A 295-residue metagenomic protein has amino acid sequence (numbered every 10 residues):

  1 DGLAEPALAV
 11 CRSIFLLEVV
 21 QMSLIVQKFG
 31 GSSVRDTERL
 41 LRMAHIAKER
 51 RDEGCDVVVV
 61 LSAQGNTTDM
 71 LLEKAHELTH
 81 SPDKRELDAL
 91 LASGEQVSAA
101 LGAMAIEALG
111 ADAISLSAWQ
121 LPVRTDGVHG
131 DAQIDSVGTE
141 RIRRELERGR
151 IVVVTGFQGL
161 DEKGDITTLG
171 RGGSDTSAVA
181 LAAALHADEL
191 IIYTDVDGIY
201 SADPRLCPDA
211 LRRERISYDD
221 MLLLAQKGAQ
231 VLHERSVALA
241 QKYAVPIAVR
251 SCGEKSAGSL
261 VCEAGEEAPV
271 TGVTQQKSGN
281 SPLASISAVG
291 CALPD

Functional and structural regions predicted by a protein language model:
G2-Q21: Short, Lys/Arg-enriched N-terminal segments with co-localized hydrophobic residues within the first ~10-30 amino acids
F15-V237: Nucleotide/pyrophosphate-binding catalytic subdomain
Q27, I247, I286-A288: Preference for bulky hydrophobic residues occupying beta-strand positions in well-ordered beta-sheet regions
Q64, V196-G198, Y243-I247, S251-S256 (+2 more regions): Glycine-rich beta-alpha junction loops
A75-E77, L239-K242, E263-E266: Short, solvent-exposed amphipathic alpha-helical segments in soluble enzyme and RNA/protein-processing domains
L185, K242-A244, G279-L283: Short gly/pro-enriched beta-turn/loop segments at secondary-structure junctions
A225, Q230-V261: A conserved active-site cap/scaffold subdomain adjacent to cofactor or substrate pockets
L260-D295: A conserved regulatory-domain signal marking ACT and ACT-like small-molecule sensing domains and adjacent regulatory
